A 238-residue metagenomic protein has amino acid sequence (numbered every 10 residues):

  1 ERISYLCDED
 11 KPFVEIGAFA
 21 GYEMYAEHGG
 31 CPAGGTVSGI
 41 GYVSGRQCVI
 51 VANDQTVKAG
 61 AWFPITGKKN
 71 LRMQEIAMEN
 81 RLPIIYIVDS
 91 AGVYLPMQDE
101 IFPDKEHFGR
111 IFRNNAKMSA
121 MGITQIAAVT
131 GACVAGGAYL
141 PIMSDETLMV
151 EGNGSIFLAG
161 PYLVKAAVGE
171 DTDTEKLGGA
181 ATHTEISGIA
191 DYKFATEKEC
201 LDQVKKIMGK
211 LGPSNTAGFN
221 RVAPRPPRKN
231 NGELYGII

Functional and structural regions predicted by a protein language model:
E1-Y139, M143-L163, V168-I238: Terminal-region recognition feature
